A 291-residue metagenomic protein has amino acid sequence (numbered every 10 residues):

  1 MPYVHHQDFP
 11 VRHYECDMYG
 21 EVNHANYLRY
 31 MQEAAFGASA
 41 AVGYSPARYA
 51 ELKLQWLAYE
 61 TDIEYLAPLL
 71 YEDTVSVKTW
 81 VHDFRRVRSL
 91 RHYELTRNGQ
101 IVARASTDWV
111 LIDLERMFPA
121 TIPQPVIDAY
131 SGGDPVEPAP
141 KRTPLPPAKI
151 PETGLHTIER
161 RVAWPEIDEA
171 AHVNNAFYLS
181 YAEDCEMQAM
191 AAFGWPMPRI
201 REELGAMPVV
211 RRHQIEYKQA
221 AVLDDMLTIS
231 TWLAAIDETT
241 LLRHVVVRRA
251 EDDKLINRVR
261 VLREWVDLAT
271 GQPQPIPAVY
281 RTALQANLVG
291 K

Functional and structural regions predicted by a protein language model:
P2-E60, V110-R212, E264-K291: Hot-dog-fold acyl-thioester-processing enzymes
Y3-Q7, E64-T74, W80-K149, Y217 (+2 more regions): HotDog/MaoC-like acyl-thioester-processing domains
